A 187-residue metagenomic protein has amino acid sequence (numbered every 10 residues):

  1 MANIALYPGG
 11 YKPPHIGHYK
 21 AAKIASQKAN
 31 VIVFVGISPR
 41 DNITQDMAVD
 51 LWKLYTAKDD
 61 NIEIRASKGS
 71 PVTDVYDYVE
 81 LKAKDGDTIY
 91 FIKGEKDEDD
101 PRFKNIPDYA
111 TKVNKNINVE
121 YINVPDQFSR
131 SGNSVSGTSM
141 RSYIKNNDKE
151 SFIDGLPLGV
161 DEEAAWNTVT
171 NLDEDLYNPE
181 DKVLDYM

Functional and structural regions predicted by a protein language model:
M1-M187: Nucleotidyltransferase catalytic core that binds NTPs
